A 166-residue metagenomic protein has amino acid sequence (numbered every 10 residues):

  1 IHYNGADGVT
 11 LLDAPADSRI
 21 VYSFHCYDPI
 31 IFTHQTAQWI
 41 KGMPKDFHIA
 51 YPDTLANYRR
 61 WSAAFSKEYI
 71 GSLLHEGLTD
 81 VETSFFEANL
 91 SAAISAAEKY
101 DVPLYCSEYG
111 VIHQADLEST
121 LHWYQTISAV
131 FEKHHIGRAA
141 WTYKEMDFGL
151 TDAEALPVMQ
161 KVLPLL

Functional and structural regions predicted by a protein language model:
I1-H134: Extracellular glycoside hydrolase catalytic/binding regions
L12, A115-L166: Aromatic-rich peripheral "rim/lid" segments of glycoside hydrolase catalytic domains that contact and position glycan
